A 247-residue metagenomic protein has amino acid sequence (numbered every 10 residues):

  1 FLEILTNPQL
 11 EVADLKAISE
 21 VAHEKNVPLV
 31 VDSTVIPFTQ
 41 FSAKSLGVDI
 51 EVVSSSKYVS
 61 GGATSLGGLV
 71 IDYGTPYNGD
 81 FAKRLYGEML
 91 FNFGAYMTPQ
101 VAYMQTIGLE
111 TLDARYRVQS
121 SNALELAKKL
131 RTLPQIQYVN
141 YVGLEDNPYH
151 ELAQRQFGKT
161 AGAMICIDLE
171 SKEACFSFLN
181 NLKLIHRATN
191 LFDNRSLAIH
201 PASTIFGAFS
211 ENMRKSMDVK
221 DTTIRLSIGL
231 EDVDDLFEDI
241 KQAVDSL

Functional and structural regions predicted by a protein language model:
F1-P134, N140: Conserved PLP-enzyme active-site core in the AAT-like
N26-L29, D49-I50, A163-C166, F176 (+2 more regions): Structural motif
T39, N147-Y149, D235: Flexible loop/turn segments at secondary-structure boundaries
G68-V70, I165, A198: Well-ordered beta-strand positions enriched in small/hydrophobic/aromatic, beta-favoring residues
M97-V101, Q156-K159, S216-D221: Short, flexible turn/loop "capping" segments at secondary-structure junctions
M104-A114, G162-E170, R225-G229: Short, well-ordered beta-strand elements within core beta-sheets of diverse protein domains
R115, E173, N180, A198-L247: PLP-dependent enzyme catalytic core of the Aspartate aminotransferase-like
L124-K183, R187-S196, F209-K215: Conserved small-domain helix->loop->beta segment predominantly found in fold-type I
